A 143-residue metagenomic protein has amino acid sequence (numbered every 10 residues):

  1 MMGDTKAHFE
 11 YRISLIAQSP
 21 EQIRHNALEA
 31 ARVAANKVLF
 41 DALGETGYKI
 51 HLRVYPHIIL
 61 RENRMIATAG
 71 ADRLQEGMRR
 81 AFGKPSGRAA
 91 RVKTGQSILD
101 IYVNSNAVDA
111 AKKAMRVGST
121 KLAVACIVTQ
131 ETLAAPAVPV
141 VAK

Functional and structural regions predicted by a protein language model:
M1-K143: Ribosome-associated RNA-binding proteins
